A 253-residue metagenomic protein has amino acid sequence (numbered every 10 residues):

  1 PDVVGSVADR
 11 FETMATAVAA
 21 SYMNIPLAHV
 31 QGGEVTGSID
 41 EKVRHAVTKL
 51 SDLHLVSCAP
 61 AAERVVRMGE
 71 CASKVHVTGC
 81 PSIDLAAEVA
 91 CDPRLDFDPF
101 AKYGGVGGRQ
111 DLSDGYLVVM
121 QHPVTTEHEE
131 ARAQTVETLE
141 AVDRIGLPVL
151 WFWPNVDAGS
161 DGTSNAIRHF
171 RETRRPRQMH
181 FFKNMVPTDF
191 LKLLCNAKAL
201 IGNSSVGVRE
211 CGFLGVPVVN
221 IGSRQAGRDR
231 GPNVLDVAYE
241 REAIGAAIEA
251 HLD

Functional and structural regions predicted by a protein language model:
P1-D253: Nucleotide-activated sugar donor-binding and catalytic core shared by glycosyltransferases and related lipid-linked
